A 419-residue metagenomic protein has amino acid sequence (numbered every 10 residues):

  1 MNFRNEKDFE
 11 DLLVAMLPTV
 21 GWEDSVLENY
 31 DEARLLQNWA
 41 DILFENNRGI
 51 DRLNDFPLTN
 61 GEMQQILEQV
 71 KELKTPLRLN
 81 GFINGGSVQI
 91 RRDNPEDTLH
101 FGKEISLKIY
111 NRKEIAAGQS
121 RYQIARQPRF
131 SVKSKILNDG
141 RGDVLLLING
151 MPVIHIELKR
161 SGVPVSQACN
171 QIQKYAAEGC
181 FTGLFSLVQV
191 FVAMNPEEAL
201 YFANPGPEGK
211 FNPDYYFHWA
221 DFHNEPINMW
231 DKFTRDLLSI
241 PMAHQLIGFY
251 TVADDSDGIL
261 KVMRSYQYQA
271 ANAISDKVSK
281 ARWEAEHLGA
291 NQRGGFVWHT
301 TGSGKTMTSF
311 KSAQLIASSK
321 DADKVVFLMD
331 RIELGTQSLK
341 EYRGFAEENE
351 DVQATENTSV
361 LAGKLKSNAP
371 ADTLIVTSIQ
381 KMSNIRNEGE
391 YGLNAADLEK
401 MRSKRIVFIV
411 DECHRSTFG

Functional and structural regions predicted by a protein language model:
M1-K324, M329, E333, Q337-N349 (+4 more regions): ATP-dependent helicase/translocase motor core
S312, E341, N357, L361-K364 (+2 more regions): Short beta-alpha junctions and helix-cap segments that line functional grooves
I332, A354-K364, I379-N384: Conserved helicase motor
E347-V360, I409: Short, charged, low-hydrophobicity "junction" segments
T358-I375, K400: Conserved motor-coupling elements within RecA-like helicase/translocase cores
L374-E412, S416-G419: Conserved RecA-like ASCE ATPase "motif II neighborhood" in helicase/translocase motors
